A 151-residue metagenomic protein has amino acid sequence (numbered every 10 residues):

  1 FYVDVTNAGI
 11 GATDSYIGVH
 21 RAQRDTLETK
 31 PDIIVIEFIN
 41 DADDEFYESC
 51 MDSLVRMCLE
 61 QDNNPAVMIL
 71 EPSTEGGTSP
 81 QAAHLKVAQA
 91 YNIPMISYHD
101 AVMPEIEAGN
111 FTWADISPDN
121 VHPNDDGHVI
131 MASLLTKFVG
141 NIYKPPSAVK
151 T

Functional and structural regions predicted by a protein language model:
D4-A148: Alpha-helical cap/lid subdomain in secreted, periplasmic, or secretory-pathway luminal O-acyl-processing enzymes
